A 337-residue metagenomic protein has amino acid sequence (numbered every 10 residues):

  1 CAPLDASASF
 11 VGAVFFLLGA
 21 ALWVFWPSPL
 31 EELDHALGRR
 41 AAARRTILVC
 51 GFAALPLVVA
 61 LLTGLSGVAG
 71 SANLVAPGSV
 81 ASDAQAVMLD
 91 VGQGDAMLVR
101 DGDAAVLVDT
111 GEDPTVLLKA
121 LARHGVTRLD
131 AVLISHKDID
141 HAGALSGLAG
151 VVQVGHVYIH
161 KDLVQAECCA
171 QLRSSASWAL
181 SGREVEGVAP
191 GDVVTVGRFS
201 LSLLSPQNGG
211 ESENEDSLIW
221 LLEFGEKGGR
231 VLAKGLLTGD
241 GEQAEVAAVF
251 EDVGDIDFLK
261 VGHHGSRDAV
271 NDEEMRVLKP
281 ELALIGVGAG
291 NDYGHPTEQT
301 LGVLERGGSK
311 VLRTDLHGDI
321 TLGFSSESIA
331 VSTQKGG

Functional and structural regions predicted by a protein language model:
C1-G337: Non-globular, low-confidence helical/coil segments that flank catalytic cores
